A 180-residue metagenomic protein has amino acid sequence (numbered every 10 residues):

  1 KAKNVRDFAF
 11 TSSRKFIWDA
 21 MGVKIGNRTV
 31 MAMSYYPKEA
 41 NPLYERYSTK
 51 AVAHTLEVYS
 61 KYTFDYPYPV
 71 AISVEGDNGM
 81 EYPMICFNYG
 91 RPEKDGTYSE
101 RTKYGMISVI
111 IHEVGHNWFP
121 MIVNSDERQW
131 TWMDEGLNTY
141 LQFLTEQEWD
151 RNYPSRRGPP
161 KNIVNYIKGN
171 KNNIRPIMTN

Functional and structural regions predicted by a protein language model:
K1, R128, I163-Y166: Generic secretory/membrane-interface signal
K1-I17: Extended, low-hydrophobicity, Ser/Thr/Pro/Gly-biased non-transmembrane segments
A2-N4, S125-E127, K171: A generic, residue-level signal for flexible/boundary positions that often mark functional hotspots
D7-A9, Y62-Y66, N152, N170-I174: Short secondary-structure junctions and interdomain/linker hinges
D7-F10, G22, L137: Low-complexity, compositionally biased segments
A9, D77-G79, V123-N124, G158 (+1 more regions): Residue-level signal for the start and early helices of compact helical domains
F16-N117, M121-T131, L141, T145: Juxtacatalytic substrate-recognition/specificity segment
E135-N180: Acidic/His/Gly-enriched intrinsically disordered linker/tail segments that often contain short helix/coil "MoRF-like"
